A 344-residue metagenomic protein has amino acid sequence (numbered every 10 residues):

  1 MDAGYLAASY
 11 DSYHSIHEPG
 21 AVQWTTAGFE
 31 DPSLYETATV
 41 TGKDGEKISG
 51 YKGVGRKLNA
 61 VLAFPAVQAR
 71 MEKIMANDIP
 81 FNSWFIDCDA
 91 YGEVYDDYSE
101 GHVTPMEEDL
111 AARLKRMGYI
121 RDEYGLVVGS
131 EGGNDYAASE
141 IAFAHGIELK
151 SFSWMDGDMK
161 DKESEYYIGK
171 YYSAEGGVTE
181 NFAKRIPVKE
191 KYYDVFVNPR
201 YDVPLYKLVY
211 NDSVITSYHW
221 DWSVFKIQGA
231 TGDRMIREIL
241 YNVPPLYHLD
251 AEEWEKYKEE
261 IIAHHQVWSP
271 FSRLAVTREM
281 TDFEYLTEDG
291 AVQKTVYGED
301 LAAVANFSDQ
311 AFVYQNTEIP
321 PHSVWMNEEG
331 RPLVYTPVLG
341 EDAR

Functional and structural regions predicted by a protein language model:
M1-D2, A21-D31, S99-G101, A142-G146: Short low-complexity, flexible loop/linker segments enriched in glycine and/or proline with clustered acidic
M1-L6, Y119-D122: Short, surface-exposed basic-aromatic patches at helix termini and helix-loop junctions that form
L6-A63: Substrate-binding/active-site clefts of carbohydrate-active enzymes
A38-R344: Active-site-proximal substrate-binding groove within the catalytic cores of carbohydrate-active enzymes
